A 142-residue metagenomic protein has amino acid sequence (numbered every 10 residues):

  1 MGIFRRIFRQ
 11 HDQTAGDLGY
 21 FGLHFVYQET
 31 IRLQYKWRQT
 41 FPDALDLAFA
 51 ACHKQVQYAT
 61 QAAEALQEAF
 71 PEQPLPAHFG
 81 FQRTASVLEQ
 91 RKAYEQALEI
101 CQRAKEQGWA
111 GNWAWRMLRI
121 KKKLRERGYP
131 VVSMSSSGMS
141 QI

Functional and structural regions predicted by a protein language model:
G2-A15, H53-F70: Repeat-mediated protein-protein interaction surfaces in helical alpha-solenoids
Q10, A44-L47, A51, A93 (+1 more regions): Alpha-helical solenoid repeat scaffolds, predominantly canonical TPR units
T14-L18, K105-G108, Q141: Solenoid-like repeat scaffolds
D17-T40, D46-T60, Q73-V87, W115: Amphipathic alpha-helical repeat scaffolds of TPR domains
T30-I31, V56, T84-A85, R91 (+4 more regions): Heptad-repeat amphipathic alpha-helical coiled-coil interaction surface used for oligomerization/assembly
C52-Q57, Y94-G111, G138: TPR/TPR-like (Sel1-like) alpha-helical repeat modules
A62-L66, E106-M117: Boundary/linker segments of alpha-helical solenoid repeat arrays
H78-S86, Q90, K121-I142: Alpha-helical linker/edge segments of TPR/alpha-solenoid repeat scaffolds and analogous pre-/post-domain helices
